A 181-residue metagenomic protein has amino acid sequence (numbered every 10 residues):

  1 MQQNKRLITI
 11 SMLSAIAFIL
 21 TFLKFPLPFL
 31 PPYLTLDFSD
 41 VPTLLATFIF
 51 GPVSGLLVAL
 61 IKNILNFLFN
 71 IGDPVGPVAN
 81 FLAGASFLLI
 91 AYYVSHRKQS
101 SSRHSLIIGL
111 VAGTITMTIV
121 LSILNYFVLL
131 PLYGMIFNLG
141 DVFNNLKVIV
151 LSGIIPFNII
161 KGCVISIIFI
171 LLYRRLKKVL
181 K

Functional and structural regions predicted by a protein language model:
M1-K181: Loop-helix junctions at membrane interfaces
